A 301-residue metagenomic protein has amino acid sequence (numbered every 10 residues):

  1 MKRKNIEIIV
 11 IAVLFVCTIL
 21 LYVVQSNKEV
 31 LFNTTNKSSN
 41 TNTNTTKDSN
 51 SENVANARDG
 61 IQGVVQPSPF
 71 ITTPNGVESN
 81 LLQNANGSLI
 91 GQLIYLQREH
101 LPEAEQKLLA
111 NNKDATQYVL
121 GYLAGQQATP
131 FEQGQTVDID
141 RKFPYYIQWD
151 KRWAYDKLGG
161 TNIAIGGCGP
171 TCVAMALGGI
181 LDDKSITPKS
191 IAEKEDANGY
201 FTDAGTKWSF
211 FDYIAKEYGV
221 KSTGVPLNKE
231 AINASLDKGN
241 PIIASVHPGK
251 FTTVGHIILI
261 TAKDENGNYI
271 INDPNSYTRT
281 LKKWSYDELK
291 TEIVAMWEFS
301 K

Functional and structural regions predicted by a protein language model:
M1-N5: Positively charged n-region of N-terminal signal peptides that target proteins for export
E7-V10, C17-E195, G199: Active-site-adjacent structural segments surrounding the nucleophilic cysteine of cysteine proteases and isopeptidases
V23-L31, V65-Q83, Q92, Q133-G134 (+2 more regions): Conserved active-site-adjacent core of cysteine acyl-enzyme catalytic domains
